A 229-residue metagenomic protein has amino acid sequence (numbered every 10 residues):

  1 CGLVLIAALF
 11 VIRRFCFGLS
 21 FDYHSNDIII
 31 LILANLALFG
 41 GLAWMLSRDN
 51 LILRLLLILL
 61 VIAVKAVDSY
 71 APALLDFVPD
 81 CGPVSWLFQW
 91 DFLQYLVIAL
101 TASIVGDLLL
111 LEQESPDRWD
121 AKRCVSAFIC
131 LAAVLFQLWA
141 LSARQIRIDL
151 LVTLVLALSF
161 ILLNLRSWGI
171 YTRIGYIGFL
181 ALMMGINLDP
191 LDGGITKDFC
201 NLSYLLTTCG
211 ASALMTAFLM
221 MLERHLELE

Functional and structural regions predicted by a protein language model:
C1-E229: Alpha-helical transmembrane segments and their immediate juxtamembrane cytosolic regions
